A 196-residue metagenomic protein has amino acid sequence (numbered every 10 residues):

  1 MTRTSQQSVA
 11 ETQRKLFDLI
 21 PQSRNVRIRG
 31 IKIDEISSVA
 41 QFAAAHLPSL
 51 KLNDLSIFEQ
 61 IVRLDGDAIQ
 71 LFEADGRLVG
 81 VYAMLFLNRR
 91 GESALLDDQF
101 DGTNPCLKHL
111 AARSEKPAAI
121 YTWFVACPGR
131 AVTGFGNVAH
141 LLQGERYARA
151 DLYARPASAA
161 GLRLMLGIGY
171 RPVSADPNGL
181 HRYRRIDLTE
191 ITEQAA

Functional and structural regions predicted by a protein language model:
M1-I31, A74, K116-P117, E145-A196: Terminal substrate-recognition subdomain of acyl/acetyltransferases
Q6-I57, R63-L64, I69-L78: Short amphipathic alpha-helix that is part of the acyltransferase structural core
R77-F86: Conserved beta-strand in the GNAT
V79-G80, G91, G161-L164: Short catalytic/ligand-binding loop motif for oxyanion handling, primarily in non-cytosolic enzymes, centered on
L85-R90, A94-D98: Short, His- and charge-rich active-site/binding loops that engage polyanionic ligands
L95-G169: Acyl-donor binding region in acyl/amide transferases
